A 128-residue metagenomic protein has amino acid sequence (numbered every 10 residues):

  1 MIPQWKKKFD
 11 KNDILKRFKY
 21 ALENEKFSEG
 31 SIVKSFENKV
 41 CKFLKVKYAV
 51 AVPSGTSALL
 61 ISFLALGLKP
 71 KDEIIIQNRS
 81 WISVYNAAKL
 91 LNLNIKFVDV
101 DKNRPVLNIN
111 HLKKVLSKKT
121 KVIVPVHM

Functional and structural regions predicted by a protein language model:
M1-A65, K69, L90-L91: Conserved PLP-binding active-site segment in aminotransferase class I/II-type PLP enzymes
L64-M128: PLP-dependent aminotransferase-like
